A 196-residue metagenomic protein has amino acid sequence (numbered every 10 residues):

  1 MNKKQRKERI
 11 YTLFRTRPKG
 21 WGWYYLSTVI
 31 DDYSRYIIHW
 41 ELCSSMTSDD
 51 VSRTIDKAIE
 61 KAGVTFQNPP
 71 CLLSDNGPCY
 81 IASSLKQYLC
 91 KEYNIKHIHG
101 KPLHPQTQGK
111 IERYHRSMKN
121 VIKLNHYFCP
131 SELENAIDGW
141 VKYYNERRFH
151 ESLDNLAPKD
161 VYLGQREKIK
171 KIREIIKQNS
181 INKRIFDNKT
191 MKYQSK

Functional and structural regions predicted by a protein language model:
M1-E8, P105, Y162-I169: Basic, flexible linker segments flanking DNA-binding modules in nucleic acid-interacting mobile-element proteins
M1-T28, S52-K57, K61-A62, Q67-N68 (+1 more regions): Mobile-element integrase/transposase regions, centering on the N-terminal DNA-binding/Zn-coordinating module
D31-L42, S48, S52-T54, I59-E60: Electropositive, glycine- and tryptophan-enriched low-complexity nucleic-acid-binding patches
Y36-W40, I98-G100, L124: Short small-residue beta-strand/loop micro-motif enriched in glycine and branched aliphatics
I55, V64-I81, L103, Q108 (+1 more regions): Acidic/histidine-rich, metal-coordinating catalytic segments
L72-N76, C90-G109, H126-P130: RNase H-like polynucleotidyl transferase catalytic core
K86, Y93-I95, K119-K196: C-terminal domain-tail junction helix/linker
